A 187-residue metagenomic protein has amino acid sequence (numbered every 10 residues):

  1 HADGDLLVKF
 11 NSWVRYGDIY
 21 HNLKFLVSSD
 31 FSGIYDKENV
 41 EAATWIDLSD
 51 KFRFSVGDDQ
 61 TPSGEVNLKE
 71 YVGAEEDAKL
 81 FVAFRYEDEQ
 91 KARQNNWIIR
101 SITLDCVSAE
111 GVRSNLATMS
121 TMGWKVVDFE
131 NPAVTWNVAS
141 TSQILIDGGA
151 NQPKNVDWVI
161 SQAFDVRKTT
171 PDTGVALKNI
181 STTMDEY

Functional and structural regions predicted by a protein language model:
H1, V138-A139, Q143-Y187: Surface-exposed, low-complexity/disordered Ser/Thr/Gly/Pro/Asn-rich loops and linkers
D3-D5, Y35, E110-M119: Low-complexity, Pro/Ser/Thr- and charge-rich linker/hinge segments at domain boundaries
G4-R15, L23, V27, D77-D88: Extracellular beta-strand-rich recognition modules
K9-V56: Non-cytosolic beta-sandwich-type ligand-binding/adhesion modules
V40-W45, W97, M119, W124 (+2 more regions): Tryptophan-centered motif/residue detector
F52-V112, L116, F164, D172 (+2 more regions): Terminal, low-complexity interaction segments
S114-Q152: Compositionally biased low-complexity segments at domain edges in trafficked proteins and select soluble regulators
